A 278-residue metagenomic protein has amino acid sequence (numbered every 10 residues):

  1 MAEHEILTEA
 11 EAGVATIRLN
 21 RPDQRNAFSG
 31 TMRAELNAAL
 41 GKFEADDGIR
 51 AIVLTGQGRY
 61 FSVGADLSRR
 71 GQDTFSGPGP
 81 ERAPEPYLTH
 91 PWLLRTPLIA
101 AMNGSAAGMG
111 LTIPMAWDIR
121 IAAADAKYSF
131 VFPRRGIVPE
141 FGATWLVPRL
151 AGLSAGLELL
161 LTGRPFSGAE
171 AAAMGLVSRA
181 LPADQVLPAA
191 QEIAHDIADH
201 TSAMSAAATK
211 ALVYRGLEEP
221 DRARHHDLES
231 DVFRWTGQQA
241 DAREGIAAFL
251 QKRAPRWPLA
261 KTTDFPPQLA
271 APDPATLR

Functional and structural regions predicted by a protein language model:
M1-Q57, Q268-R278: Conserved CoA-thioester-binding segment of acyl-CoA-metabolizing enzymes
I17, R21, L36, L54 (+7 more regions): Terminal peptide-recognition signature
P22, I121-A126, V177-D227, A240 (+1 more regions): C-terminal long alpha-helix characteristic of the crotonase
A34, G41, G56-L93, A106 (+2 more regions): Glycine- (often His-adjacent) and acidic-residue-rich active-site loop that binds/positions the CoA thioester
P84, T144, L153-G156, S205-K210 (+2 more regions): A general structural signal for well-ordered alpha-helical segments in protein cores
W92-M204, Q239: Crotonase-fold acyl-CoA enzyme core
L159-L160, T209-V213, F233, F249: Short alpha-helical scaffolding segments that buttress acidic/His motifs in well-ordered protein cores
